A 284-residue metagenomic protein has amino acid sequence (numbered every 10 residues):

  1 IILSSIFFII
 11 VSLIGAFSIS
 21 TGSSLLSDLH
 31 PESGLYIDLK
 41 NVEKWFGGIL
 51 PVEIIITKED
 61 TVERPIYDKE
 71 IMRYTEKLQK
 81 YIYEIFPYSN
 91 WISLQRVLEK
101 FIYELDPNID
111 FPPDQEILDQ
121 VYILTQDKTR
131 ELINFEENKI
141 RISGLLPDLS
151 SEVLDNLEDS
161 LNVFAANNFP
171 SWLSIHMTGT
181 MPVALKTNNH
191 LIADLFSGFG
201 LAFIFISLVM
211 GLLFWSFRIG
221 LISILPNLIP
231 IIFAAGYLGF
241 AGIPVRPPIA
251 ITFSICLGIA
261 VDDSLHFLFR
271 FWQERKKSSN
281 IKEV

Functional and structural regions predicted by a protein language model:
I1-S27, L149-E152, N156-D159, A166-V284: Membrane-embedded transmembrane helical bundles of large multi-pass transporters/channels
S18-E63, Q115-I133, G144: Solvent-exposed, non-transmembrane loop/terminal regulatory segments of multi-pass membrane proteins
V42, I54, L78, I82 (+6 more regions): Hydrophobic, well-ordered secondary-structure elements that form the walls of internal hydrophobic environments
W45, K77-F86, N156-L173: Generic non-transmembrane alpha-helical segments
G48, E136-N138, S171: Short flexible coil/turn linkers enriched for glycine and charged/polar residues that connect secondary-structure
V52-T57, V62-P65, T129-N162, H176: A short beta-strand structural signal in non-transmembrane regions
I56-Y81: Membrane-proximal extracellular/periplasmic loop immediately following the first transmembrane helix
E84-D148, K186: Extracytoplasmic
